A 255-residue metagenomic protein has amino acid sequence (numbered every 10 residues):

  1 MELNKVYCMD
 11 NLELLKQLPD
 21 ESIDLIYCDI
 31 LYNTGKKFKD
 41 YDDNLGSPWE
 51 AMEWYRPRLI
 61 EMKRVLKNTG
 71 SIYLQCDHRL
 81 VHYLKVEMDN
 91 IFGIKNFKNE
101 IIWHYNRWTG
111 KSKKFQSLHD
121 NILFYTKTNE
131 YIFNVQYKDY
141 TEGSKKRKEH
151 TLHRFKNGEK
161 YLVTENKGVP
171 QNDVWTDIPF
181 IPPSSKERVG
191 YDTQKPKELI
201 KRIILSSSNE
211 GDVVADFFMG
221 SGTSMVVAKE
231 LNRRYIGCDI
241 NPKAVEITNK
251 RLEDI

Functional and structural regions predicted by a protein language model:
M1-I255: Core catalytic lobe of class I
